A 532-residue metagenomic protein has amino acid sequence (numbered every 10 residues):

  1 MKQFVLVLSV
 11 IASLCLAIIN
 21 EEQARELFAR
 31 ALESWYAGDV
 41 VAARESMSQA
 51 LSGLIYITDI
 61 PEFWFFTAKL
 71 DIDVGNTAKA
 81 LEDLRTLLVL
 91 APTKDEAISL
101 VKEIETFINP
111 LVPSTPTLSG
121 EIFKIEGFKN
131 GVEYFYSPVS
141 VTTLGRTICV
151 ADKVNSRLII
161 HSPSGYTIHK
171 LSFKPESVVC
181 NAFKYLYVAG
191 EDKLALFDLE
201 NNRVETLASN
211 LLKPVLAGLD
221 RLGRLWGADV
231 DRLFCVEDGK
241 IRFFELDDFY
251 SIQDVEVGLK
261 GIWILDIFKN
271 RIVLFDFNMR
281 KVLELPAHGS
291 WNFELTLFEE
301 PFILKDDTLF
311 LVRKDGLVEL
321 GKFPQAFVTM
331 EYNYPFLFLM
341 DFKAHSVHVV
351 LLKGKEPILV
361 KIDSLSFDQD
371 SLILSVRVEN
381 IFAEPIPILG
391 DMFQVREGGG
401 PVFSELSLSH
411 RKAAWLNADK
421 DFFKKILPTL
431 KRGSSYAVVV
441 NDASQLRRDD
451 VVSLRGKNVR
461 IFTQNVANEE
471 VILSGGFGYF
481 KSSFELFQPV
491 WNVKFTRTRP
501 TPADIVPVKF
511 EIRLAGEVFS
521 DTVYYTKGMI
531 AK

Functional and structural regions predicted by a protein language model:
N109-S137: A short helix->beta-strand "capping" segment at the edge of beta-propeller domains
K129-Y134, H169-F173, L207-L212, F244-D248 (+2 more regions): Surface loop/turn motifs at the tips and blade-to-blade linkers of beta-strand repeat domains
S137-S140, K174-N181, L212-D220, F249-G258 (+2 more regions): Repeated scaffold domains used in trafficking and secretory/extracellular systems, primarily beta-propellers
P324-E356: Blade-level signature of beta-propeller repeat domains, shared across WD40, Kelch, NHL, RCC1 and BNR/Asp-box propellers
L372, G475-K532: C-terminal "exit" segments of structured domains
S434-S474: VWA/integrin I-like adhesion module and closely mimicked acidic/polar interface patches used
